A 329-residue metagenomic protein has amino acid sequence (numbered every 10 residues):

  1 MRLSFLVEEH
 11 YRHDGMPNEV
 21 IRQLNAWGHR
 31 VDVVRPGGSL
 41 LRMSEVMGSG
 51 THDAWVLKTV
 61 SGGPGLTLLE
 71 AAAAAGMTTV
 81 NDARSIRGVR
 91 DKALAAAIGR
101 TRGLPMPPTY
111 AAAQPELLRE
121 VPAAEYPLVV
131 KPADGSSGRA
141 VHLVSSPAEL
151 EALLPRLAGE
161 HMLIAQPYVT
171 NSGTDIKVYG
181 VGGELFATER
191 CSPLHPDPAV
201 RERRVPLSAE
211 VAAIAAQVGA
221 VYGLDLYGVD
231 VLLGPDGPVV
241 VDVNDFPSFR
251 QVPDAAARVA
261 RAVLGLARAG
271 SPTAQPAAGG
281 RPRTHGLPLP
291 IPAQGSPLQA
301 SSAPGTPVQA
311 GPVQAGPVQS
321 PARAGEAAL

Functional and structural regions predicted by a protein language model:
M1-F5: Extreme N-terminal starter segment of soluble prokaryotic enzymes
E9-P108: Conserved N-proximal alpha/beta basic substrate-recognition cap immediately N-terminal to, or forming the N-lobe
G99, P122-R139, H161-N171, E189-R190: ATP-grasp fold ATP-binding core
P107-L128: Rossmann-like NAD(P)H-binding beta-loop-alpha module
L128, I164, F186-A187, Y227 (+1 more regions): Protein kinase-like catalytic core scaffold
H142-Y222: Phosphate-binding site of ATP-dependent enzymes
H195-V240, N244, V252-S271, Q275-P276 (+1 more regions): A long amphipathic alpha-helix within ATP-dependent nucleotide-binding catalytic cores
